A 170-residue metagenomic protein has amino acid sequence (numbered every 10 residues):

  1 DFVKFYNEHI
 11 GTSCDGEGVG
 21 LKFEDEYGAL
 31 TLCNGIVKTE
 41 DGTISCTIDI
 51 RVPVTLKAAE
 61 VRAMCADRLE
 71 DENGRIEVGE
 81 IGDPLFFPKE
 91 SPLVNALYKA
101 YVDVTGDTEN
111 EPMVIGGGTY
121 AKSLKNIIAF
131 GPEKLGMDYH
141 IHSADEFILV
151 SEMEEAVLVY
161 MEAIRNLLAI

Functional and structural regions predicted by a protein language model:
D1-C33, K38, T55, R75-I170: An extended, acidic, His-containing surface patch that forms the Zn2+-binding/catalytic region of metallohydrolases
G42-A58: C-terminal catalytic subdomain
E60-E70: Short amphipathic alpha-helices in soluble, non-transmembrane regions that often serve as interface/regulatory elements
